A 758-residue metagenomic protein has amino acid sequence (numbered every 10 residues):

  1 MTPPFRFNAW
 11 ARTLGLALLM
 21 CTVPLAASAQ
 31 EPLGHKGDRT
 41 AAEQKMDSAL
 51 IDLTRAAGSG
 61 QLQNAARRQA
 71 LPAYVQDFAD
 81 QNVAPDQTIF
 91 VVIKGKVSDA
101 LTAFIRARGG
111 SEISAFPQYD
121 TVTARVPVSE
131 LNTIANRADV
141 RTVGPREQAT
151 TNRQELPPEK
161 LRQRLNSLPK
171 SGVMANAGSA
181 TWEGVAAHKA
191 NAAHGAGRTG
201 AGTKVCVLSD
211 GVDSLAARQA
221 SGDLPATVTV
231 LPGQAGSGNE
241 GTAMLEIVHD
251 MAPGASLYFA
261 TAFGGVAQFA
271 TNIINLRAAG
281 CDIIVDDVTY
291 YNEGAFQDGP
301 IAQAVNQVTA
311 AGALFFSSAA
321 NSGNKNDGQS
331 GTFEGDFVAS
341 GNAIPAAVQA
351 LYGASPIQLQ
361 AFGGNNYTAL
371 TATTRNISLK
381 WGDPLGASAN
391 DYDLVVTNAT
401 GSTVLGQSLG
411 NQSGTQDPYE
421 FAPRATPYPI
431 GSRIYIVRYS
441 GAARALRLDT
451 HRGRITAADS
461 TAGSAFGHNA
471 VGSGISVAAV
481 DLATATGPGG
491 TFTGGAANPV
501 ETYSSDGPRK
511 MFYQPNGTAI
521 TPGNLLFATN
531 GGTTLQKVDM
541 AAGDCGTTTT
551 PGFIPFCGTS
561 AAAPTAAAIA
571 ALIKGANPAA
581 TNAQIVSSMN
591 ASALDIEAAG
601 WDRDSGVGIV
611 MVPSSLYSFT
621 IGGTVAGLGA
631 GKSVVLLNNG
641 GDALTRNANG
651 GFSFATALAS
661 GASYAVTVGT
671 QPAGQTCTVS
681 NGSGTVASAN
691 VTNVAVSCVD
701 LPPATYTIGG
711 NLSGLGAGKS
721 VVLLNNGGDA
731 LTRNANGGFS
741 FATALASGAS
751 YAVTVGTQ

Functional and structural regions predicted by a protein language model:
L14-G238, A243-D250, S256, A295 (+2 more regions): Autoinhibitory N-terminal propeptides
A79-Q81, V285, A313, M540-A541 (+2 more regions): C-terminal subdomain of the subtilisin-like protease fold in secreted/lumenal serine endopeptidases
T203, A389-N390, G627-D642, G714-L731: Short, ordered, surface-exposed loop/turn motifs in non-cytosolic proteins
D210-N292, L385-G386, L394-T400, D481-A483 (+1 more regions): Subtilisin-like peptidase catalytic core
G331-D393, T397-E420, A425-S432, I436-S440 (+3 more regions): Extracellular S/T/G-rich loop segment that most often corresponds to the catalytic His/Ser-adjacent loop
G623, G669, T685-Y706, G710 (+1 more regions): Conserved "repeat-terminator" motif of extracellular CCP/Sushi domains
G640-G651, G728-G738: Short, acidic Ser/Thr/Gly-rich low-complexity loop/linker segments typical of extracellular and cell-surface proteins
F652-T685, G738-Q758: Surface-exposed interfaces of beta-sheet-rich extracellular modules
